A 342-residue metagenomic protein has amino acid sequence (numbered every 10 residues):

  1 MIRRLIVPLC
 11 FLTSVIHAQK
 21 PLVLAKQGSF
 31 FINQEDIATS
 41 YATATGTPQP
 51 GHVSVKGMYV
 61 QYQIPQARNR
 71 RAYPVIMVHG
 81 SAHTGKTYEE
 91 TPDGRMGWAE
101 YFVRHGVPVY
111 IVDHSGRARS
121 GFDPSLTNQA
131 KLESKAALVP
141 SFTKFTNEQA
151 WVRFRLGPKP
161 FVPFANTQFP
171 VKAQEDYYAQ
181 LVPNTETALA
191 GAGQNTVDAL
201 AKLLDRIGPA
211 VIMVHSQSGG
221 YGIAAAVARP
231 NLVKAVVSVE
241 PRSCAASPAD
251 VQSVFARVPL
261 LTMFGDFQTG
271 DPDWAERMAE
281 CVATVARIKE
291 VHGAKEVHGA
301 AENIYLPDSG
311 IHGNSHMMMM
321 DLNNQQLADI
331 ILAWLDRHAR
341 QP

Functional and structural regions predicted by a protein language model:
Q19-R70: N-terminal cap/lid segment of alpha/beta-hydrolase-fold proteins
R71-G80: Short beta-strand element of the alpha/beta-hydrolase
G85-G97, H114, W274: The serine-hydrolase catalytic nucleophile loop
R95-S120: Conserved alpha/beta-hydrolase
A190-V211: Conserved acidic catalytic loop of the alpha/beta-hydrolase fold
M213-G222: Gly/Ala-rich beta-loop-alpha elbow adjacent to hydrolase catalytic centers
S238-I304: The feature captures the conserved acid-bearing segment of alpha/beta-hydrolase catalytic domains
G313, M317-P342: Catalytic active-site module of serine/aspartate enzymes centered on a nucleophile-bearing elbow/loop
